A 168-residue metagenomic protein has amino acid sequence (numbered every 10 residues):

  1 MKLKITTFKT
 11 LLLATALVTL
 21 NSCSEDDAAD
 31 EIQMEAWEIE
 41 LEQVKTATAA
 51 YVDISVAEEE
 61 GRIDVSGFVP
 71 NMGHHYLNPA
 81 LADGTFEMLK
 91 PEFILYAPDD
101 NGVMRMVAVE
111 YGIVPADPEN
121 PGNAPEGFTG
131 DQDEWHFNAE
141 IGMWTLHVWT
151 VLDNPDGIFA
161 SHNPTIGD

Functional and structural regions predicted by a protein language model:
M1-N21: Sec-dependent bacterial lipoprotein signal peptides
L3, T85-F86, W135-N138: A general structural signal for short secondary-structure junctions and capping/turn motifs
L12-A14, M106, I158: N-terminal cationic amphipathic segment used for targeting or macromolecule association
L13, M88, G102-M104, N138-I141: A generic structural signal for short, non-catalytic loop/turn and secondary-structure boundary residues
V18-E38: Bacterial Sec-dependent N-terminal signal peptides
E31-E40, D117-D168: Helix-rich interaction surfaces within compact, conserved domain-sized segments that mediate assembly or partner
Q33-I63: Conserved small-residue
D53-G122: Mature extracytoplasmic domains of secretory-pathway proteins
